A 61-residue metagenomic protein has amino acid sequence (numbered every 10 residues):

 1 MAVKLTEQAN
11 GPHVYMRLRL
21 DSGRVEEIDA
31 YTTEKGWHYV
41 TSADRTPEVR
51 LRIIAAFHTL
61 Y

Functional and structural regions predicted by a protein language model:
M1-G11: Negatively charged, low-complexity tracts enriched in Asp/Glu with abundant Ser/Thr
G11-A43, P47-V49: Acidic, low-complexity, intrinsically disordered interaction modules
V49-L60: A short, charged, amphipathic alpha-helix used as a generic interaction element across diverse proteins
